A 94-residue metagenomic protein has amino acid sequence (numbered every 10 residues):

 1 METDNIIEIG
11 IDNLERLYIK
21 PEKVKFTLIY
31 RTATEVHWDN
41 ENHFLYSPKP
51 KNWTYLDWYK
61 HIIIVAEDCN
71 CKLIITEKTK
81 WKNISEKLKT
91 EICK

Functional and structural regions predicted by a protein language model:
M1-K94: Accessory DNA-engaging acidic/polar modules
